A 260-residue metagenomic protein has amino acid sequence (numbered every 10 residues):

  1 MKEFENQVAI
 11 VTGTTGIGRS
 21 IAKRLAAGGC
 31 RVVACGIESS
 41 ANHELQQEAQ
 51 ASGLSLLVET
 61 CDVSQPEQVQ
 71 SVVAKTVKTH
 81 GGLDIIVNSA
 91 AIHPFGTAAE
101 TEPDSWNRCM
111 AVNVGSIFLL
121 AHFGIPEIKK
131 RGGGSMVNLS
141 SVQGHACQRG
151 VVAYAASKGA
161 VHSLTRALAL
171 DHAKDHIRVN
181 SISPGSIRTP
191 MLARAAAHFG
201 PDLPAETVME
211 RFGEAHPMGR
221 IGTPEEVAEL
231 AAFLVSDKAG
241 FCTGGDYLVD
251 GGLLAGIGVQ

Functional and structural regions predicted by a protein language model:
K2-V33: Canonical Rossmann dinucleotide-binding motif of NAD(H)/NADP(H)-dependent dehydrogenases/reductases, specifically
C30-E44: Conserved glycine-rich Rossmann-like NAD(P)H-binding loop of the short-chain dehydrogenase/reductase
T97-A98, S105-N107, F212: Substrate-binding pocket helix/loop in short-chain dehydrogenase/reductase
A121, S157, T165: Active-site helix of classical SDR
P126, L170-K174, G240: Alpha-helical segment proximal to the catalytic Tyr-Lys
S141: Residue(s) in the substrate-gating loop at a strand-loop-helix junction that position the organic substrate next
A146, A232, T243-Q260: Short C-terminal tail/terminal secondary-structure segment of NAD(P)H-dependent dehydrogenase/reductase domains
